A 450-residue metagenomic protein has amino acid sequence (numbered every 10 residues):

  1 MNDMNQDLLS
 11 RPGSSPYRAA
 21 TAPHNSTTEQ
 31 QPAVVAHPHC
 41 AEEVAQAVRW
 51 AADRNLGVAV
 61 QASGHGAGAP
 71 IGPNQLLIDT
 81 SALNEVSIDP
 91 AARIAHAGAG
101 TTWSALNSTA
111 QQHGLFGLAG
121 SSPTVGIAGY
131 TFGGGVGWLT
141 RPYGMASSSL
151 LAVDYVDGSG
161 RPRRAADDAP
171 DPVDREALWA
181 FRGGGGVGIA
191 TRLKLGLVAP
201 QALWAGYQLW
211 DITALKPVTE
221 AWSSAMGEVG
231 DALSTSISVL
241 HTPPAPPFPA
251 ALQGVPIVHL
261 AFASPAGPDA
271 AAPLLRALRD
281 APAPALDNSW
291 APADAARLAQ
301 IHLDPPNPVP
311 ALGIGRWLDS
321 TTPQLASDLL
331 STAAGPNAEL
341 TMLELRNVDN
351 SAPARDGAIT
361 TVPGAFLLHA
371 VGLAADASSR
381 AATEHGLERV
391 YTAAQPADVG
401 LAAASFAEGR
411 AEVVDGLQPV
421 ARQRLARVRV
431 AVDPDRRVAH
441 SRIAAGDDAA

Functional and structural regions predicted by a protein language model:
M1-A450: Soluble FAD-dependent oxygen oxidases
